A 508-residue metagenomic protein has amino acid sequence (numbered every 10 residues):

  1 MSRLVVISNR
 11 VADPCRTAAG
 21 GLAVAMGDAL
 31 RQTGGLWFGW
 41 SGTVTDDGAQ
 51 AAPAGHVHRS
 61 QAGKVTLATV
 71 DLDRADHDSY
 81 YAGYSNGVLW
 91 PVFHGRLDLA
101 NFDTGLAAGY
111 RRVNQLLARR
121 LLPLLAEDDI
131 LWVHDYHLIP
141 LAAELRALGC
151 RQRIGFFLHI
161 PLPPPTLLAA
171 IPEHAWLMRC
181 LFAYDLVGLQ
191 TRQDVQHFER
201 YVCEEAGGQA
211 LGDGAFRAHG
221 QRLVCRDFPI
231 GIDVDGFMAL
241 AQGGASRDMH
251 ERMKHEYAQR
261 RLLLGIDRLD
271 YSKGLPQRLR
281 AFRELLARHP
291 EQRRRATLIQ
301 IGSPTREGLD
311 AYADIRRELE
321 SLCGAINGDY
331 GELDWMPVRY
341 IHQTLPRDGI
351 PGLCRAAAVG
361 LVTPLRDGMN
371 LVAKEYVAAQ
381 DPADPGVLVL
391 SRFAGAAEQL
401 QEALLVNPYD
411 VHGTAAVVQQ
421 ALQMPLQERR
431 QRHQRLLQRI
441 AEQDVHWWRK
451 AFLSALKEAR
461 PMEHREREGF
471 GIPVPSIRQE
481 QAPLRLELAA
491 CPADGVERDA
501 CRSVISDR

Functional and structural regions predicted by a protein language model:
M1-G471, P475-I477, L484-A489: Catalytic cores of carbohydrate-active enzymes across secretory and cytosolic contexts
